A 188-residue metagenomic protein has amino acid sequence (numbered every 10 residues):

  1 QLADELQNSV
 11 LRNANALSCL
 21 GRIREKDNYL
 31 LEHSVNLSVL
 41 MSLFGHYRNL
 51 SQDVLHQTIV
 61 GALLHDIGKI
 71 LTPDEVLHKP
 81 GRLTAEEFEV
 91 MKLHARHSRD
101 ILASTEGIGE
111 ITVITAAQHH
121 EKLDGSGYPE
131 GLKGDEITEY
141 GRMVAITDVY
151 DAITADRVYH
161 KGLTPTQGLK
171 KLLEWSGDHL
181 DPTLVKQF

Functional and structural regions predicted by a protein language model:
L2-F188: Histidine- and acidic-residue-rich, metal-dependent catalytic cores
